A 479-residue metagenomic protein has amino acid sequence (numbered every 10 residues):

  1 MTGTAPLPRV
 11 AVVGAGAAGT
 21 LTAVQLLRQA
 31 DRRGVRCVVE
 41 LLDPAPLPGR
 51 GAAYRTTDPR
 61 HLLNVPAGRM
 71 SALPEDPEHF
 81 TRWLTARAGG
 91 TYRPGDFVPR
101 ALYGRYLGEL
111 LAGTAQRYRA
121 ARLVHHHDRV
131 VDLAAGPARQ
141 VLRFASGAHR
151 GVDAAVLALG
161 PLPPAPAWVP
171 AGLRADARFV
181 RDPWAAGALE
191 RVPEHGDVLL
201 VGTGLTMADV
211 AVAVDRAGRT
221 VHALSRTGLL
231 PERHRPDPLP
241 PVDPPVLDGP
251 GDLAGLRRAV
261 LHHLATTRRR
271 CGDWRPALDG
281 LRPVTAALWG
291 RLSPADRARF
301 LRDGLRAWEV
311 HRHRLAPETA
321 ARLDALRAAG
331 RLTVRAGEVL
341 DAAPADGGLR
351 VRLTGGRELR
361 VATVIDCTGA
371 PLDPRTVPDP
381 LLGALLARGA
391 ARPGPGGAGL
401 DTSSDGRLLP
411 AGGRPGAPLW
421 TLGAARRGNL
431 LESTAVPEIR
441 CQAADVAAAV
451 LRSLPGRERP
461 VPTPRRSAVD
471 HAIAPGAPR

Functional and structural regions predicted by a protein language model:
T2-A45, A52, G90-P250, A254 (+2 more regions): Flavin (primarily FAD) cofactor-binding/catalytic cores of flavoenzymes
A45-G89: Redox-cofactor-proximal catalytic regions of oxidoreductases
E458: Short, charged, surface-exposed loops that flank catalytic or proteolytic processing sites
